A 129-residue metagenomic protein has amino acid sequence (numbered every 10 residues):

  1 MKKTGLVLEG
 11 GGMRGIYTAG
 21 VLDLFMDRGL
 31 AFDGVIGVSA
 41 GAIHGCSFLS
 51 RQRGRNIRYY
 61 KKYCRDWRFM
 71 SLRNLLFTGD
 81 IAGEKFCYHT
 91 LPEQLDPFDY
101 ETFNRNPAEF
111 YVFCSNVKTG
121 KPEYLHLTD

Functional and structural regions predicted by a protein language model:
M1-V38, C46-D129: Patatin-like phospholipase
